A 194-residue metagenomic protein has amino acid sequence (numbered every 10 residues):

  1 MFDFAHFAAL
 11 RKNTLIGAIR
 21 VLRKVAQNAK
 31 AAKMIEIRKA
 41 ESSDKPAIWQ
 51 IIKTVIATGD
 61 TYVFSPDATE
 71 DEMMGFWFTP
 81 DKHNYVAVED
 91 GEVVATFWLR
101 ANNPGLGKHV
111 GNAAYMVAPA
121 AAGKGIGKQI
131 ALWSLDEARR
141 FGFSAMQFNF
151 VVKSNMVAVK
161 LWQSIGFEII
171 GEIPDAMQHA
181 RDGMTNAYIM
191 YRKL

Functional and structural regions predicted by a protein language model:
E36-I48: A short beta-loop-alpha structural element at the N-terminal edge of CoA-dependent acyl/N-acetyltransferase catalytic
Q50-P66: Helix-loop element at the rim of GNAT/NAT acetyltransferase active sites that forms part of the acceptor-substrate
T61-A120, A131-L132, E137, K193-L194: Acetyl-CoA-dependent GNAT
Y115-A120, K124, V152-S154: Active-site acidic-Proline motif in GNAT/NAT acetyltransferases
G123-A138, K160-S164: Conserved acetyl-CoA-binding loop-helix of GNAT-fold acetyltransferases
A138-V151: Conserved GNAT acetyl-CoA-binding A-motif
F148-A158, A176-Q178: Conserved beta-strand-loop-alpha-helix junction that forms the acyl-donor binding cleft
Q163-I173: Conserved acetyl-CoA-binding loop of GNAT-fold acetyltransferases
